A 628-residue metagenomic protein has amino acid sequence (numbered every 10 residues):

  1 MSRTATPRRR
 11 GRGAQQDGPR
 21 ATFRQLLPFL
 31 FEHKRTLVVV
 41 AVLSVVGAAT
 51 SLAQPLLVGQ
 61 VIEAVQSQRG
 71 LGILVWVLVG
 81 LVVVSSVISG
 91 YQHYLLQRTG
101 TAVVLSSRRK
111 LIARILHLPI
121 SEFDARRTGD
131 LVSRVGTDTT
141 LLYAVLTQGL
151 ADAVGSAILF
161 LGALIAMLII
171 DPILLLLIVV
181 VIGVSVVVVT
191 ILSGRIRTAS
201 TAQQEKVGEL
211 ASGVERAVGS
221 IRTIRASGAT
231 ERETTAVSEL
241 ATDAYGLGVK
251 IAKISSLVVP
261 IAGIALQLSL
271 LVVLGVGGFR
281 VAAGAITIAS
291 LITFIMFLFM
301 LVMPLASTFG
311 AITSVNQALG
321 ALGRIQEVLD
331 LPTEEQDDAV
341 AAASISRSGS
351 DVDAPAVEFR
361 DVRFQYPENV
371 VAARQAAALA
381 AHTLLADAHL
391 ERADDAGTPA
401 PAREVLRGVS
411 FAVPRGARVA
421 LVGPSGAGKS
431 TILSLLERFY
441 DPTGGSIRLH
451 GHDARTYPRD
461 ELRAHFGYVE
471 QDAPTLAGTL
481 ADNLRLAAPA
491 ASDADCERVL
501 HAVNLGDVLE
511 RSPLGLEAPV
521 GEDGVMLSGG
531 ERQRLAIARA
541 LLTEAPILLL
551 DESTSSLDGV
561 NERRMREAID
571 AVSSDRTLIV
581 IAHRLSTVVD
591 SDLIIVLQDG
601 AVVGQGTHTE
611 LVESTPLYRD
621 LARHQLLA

Functional and structural regions predicted by a protein language model:
T22, L30, L96-G100, R114-L161 (+1 more regions): Juxtamembrane loop-to-helix connectors within ABC transporter transmembrane domains
K34-I88, L168-I173, G284-I288: Transmembrane helix-loop-helix hairpins at lipid-water interfaces of multipass membrane proteins, especially the type-1
A53-Q54, L150-S193, V249-I292: A hydrophobic transmembrane-helix motif
I115, V237, I325, F359-D361: Conserved catalytic Walker-motif region of ABC-type ATPase nucleotide-binding domains
D124-D130, A202-K250: Loop segments that connect adjacent transmembrane helices in multi-pass transporters
A229, K253, L301-D330: Cytosolic ends of transmembrane helices, especially the final helix of ABC transmembrane type-1 domains
S346-A628: ABC-type nucleotide-binding domain
